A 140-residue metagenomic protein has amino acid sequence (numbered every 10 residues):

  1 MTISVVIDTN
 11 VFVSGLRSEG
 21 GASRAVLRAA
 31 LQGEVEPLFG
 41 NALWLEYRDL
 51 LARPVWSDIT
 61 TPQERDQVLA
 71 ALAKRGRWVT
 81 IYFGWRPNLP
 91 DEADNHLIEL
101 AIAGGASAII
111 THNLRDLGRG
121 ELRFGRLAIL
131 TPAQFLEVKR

Functional and structural regions predicted by a protein language model:
M1-F39: Short, well-structured N-terminal submotif of metal-dependent ribonuclease cores
T9, N41-A42, H112-L114: Short secondary-structure boundary segments
F12-V13, L45, D116-G118: Short, active-site-adjacent cap segments at secondary-structure transitions
G15-L16, L50, I59, G120 (+1 more regions): Residues that scaffold the ATP/ADP-binding catalytic core of kinase and kinase-like folds
A29-G84: PIN-domain endoribonuclease scaffold, especially VapC-family toxins
K74-L114: Active-site neighborhoods of divalent-metal-dependent phosphate/nucleic-acid chemistry enzymes
N95, I102-A108, L114-R140: Acidic, PIN/NYN-like endoribonuclease modules and their adjacent C-terminal/linker elements
